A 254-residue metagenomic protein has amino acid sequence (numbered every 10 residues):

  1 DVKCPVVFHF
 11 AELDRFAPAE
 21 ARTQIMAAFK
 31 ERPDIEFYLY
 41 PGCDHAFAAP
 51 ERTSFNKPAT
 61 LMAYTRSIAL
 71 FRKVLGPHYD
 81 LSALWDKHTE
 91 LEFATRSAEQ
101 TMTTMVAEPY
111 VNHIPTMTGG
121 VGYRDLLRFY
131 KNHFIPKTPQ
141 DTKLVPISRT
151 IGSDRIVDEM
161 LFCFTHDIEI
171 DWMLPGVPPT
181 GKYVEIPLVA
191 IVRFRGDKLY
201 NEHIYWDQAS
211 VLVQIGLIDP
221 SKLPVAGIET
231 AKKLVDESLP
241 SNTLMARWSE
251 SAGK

Functional and structural regions predicted by a protein language model:
D1, V7, E12, Y38 (+1 more regions): C-terminal and inter-domain tail/linker signature
V2-K3, P33: Short, structured coil segments at secondary-structure junctions
L13-E36: Active-site-adjacent alpha-helix of alpha/beta-hydrolase-fold enzymes
